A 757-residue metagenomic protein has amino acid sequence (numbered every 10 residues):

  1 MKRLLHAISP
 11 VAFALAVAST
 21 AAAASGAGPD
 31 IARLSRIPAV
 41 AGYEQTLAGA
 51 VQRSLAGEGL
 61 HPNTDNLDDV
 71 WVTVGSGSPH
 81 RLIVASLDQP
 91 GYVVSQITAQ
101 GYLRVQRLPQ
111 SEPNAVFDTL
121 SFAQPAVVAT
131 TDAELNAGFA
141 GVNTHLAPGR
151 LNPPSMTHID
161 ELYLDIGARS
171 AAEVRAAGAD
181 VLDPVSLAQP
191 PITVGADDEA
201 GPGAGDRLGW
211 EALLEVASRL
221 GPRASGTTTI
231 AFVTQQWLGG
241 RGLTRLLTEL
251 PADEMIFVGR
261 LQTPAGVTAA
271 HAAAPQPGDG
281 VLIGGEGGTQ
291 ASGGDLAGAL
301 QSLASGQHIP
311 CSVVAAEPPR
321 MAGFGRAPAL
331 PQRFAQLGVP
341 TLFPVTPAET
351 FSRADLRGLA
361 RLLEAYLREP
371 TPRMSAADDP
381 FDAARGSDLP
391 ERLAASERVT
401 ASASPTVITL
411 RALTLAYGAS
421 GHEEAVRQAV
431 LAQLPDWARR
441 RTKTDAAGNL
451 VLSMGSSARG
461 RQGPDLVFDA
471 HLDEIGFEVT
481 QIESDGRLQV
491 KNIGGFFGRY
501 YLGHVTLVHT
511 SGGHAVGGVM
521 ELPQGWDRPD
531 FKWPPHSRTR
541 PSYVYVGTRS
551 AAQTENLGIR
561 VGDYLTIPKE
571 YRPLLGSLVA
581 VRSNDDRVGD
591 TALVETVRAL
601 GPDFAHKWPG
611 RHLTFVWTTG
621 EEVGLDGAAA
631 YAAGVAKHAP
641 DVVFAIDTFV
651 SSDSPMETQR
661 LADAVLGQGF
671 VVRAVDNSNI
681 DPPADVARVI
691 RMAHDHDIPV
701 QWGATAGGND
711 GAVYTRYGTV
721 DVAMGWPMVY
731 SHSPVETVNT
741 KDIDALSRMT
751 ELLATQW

Functional and structural regions predicted by a protein language model:
L4-S9, A14-W757: N-terminal hydrophobic/helix-forming segments and targeting peptides
